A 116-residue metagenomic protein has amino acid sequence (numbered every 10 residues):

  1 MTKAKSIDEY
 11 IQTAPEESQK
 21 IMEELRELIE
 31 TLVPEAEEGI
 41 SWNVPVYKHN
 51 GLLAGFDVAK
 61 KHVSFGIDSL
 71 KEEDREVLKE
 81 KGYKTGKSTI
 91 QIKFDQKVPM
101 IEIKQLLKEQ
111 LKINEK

Functional and structural regions predicted by a protein language model:
M1-K116: Charge-dense, helix-prone N-terminal extensions
